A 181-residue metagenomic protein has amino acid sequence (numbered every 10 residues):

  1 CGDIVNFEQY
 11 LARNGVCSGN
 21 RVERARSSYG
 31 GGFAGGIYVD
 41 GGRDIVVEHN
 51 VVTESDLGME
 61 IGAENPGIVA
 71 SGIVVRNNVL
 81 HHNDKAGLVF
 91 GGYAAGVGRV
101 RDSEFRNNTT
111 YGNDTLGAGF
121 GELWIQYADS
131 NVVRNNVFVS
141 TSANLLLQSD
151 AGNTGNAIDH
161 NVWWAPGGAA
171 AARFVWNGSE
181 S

Functional and structural regions predicted by a protein language model:
C1-S28, G35-Y38, R43-D56, V69-A86 (+3 more regions): Right-handed parallel beta-helix
G62, V89-G91, R173-N177: Aromatic-rich beta-strand patches that line glycan-recognition/binding surfaces of extracellular proteins
A63-G67, G91-R99, G121-Y127, L147-G152: Short, contiguous acidic/charged loop-to-helix segments that flank catalytic cores in large enzymes
S142-L145: Short, ordered "entry" segments at domain starts
S149-S181: Leucine-rich solenoid repeat scaffolds
